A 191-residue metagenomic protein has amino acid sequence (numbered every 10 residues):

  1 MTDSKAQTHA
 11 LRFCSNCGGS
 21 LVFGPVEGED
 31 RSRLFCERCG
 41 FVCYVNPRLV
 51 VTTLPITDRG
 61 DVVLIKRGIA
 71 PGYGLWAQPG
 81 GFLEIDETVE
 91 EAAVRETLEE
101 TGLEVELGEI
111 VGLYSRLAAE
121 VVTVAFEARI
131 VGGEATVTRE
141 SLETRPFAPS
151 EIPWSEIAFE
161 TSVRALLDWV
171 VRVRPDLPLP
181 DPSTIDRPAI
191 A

Functional and structural regions predicted by a protein language model:
M1-A10, T138-A191: Nudix hydrolase/Nudix homology domain
T2-S4, I56-E99: Conserved Nudix-box catalytic region and its N-terminal flanking loop in Nudix hydrolases and closely related
D3-T53: Acidic, metal-coordinating catalytic segment for phosphate/diphosphate chemistry, firing primarily on the Nudix
P25, L103-V111: A short coil-to-beta-strand element that immediately follows conserved catalytic motifs
L49-V51, G60, V122-V124, L142: Change "...and in nucleic-acid phosphodiester-cleaving endonucleases..." to "...and in nucleic-acid processing enzymes
P55-I56, L64, A128, P146: Conserved hydrophobic "DFG−1" position in protein kinase catalytic cores
A77, E104, P146: Short aromatic/basic micro-patch
Y114-T136, R145, A165, V170-V173: Active-site-adjacent beta-strand/loop module that shapes the phosphate/pyrophosphate-binding cleft
